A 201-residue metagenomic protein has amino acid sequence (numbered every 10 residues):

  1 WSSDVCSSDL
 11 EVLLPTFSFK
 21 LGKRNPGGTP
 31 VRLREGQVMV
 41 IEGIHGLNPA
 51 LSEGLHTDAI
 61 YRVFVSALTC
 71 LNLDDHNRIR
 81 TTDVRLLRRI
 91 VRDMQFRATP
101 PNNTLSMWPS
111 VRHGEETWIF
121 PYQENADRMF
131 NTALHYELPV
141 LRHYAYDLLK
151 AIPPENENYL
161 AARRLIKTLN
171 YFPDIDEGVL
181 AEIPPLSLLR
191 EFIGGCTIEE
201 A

Functional and structural regions predicted by a protein language model:
W1-S7: Short, small-residue-biased leader/transition segments that mark boundaries at the very start of proteins
D4, Q37-V38, I60, D127: Conserved acidic residues
S8-P15, P101-N102: Acidic/polar loop patches that form or flank catalytic/metal-binding clefts of enzymes that bind anionic ligands
P15-Q37: A contiguous, basic/glycine-rich beta-loop/short-helix subdomain that forms a polymer-engagement track
V38-E42, F64: Structural recognition of the conserved hydrophobic beta-strand(s) that form the central parallel beta-sheet of P-loop
I44-L47: Short beta->alpha connector loops
P49, E53-A201: Conserved NTP phosphate-binding and transfer environment spanning the P-loop NTPase/kinase superfamily
